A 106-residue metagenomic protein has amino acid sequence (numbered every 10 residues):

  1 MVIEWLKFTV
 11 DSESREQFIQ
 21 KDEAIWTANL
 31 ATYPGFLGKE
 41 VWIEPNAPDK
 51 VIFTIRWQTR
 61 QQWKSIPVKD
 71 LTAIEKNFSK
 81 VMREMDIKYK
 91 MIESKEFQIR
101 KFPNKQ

Functional and structural regions predicted by a protein language model:
M1-V2, F18, P34-F36: Short, flexible segments with low predicted structural confidence
V2-L6, R15, I92-E93, F102-P103: Short acidic/polar alpha-helix capping motifs at helix-coil junctions
V2-T9, E40-K69: Short, well-ordered beta-strand segments in beta-rich or mixed alpha/beta enzyme and ligand-binding folds
T9-D22: Short, surface-exposed ligand-recognition loops at beta-strand->loop->(often short) alpha-helix junctions that present
R15, T27-L30, V41-I43: Intrinsically disordered, low-complexity segments enriched in polar/charged residues with Gly/Pro, especially when
A24-L37, R56-E93: An amphipathic, aromatic/His-enriched active-site/gating alpha helix that lines ligand/cofactor pockets
E40-I52, E75-Q106: Glycine-rich beta-strand-turn "strand-cap" elements at beta-sheet edges
